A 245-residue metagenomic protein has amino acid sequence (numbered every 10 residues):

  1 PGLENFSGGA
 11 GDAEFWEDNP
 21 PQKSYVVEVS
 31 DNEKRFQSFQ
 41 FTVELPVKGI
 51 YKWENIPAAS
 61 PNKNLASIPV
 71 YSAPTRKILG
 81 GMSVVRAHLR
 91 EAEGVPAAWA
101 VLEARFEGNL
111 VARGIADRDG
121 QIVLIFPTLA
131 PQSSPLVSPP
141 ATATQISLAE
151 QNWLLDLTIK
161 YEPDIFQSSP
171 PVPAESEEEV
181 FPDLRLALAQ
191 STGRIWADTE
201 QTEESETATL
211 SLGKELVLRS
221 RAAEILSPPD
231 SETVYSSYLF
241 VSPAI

Functional and structural regions predicted by a protein language model:
P1-A10, N109-P131: Short, acidic Ser/Thr/Gly-rich low-complexity loop/linker segments typical of extracellular and cell-surface proteins
P1-I56: N-terminal accessory interaction module
E14-W16, V111-G114, T144-Q145: Beta-strand-rich interaction surfaces with strong enrichment in secreted/lumenal proteins
K23-E33, S133-A141, E150-P163: A short, solvent-exposed beta-strand micro-motif common in secreted/extracellular proteins
S24, V84, A98-V101, L154-D156: Exposed beta-strand and adjacent loop surfaces of beta-rich binding modules that mediate intermolecular recognition
K34-N62, D164-A223: Structured interaction patches on ligand/partner-binding surfaces of diverse proteins
G49-V84, R90-V95, G114, V217-A244: Beta-strand-rich domain onsets/edges
E93-E107: Short, ordered, surface-exposed loop/turn motifs in non-cytosolic proteins
